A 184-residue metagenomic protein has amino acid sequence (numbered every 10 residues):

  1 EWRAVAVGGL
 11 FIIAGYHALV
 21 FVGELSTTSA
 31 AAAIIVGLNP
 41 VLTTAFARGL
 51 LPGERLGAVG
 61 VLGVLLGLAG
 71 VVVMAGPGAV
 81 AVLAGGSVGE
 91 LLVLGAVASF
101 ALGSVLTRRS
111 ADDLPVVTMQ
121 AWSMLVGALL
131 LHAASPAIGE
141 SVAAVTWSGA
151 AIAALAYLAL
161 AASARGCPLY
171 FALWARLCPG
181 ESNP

Functional and structural regions predicted by a protein language model:
E1, L66-A84, L125-I152: Membrane-interface helix-cap regions at the ends of transmembrane helices in multi-pass membrane proteins
E1, T28-I34, L102-L129: Juxtamembrane helix-loop-helix junctions in multi-pass membrane proteins
E1-V36, L42, F46, A69-V73 (+1 more regions): Specific transmembrane alpha-helical segments of multi-pass solute transporters/efflux pumps, especially DMT/EamA
V7-G8, I35-L38, V59-L62, G95 (+4 more regions): Hydrophobic core positions of alpha-helical segments in small-molecule transporters and transporter systems
G23, G49-P52, S110, M119 (+1 more regions): Hydrophobic/aromatic residues within transmembrane alpha-helices of multi-pass small-molecule transporters
S26, G53-R55, D113, T146 (+1 more regions): Helix-loop interface residues and adjacent transmembrane-helix termini in multi-pass membrane transporters, primarily
A31, R55-G60, T118, A151 (+1 more regions): Residue-level recognition of membrane-helix boundary sites in multi-pass small-molecule transporters
F46, L56-G78, V88-G89: Hydrophobic transmembrane alpha-helices of multi-pass small-molecule transport proteins
